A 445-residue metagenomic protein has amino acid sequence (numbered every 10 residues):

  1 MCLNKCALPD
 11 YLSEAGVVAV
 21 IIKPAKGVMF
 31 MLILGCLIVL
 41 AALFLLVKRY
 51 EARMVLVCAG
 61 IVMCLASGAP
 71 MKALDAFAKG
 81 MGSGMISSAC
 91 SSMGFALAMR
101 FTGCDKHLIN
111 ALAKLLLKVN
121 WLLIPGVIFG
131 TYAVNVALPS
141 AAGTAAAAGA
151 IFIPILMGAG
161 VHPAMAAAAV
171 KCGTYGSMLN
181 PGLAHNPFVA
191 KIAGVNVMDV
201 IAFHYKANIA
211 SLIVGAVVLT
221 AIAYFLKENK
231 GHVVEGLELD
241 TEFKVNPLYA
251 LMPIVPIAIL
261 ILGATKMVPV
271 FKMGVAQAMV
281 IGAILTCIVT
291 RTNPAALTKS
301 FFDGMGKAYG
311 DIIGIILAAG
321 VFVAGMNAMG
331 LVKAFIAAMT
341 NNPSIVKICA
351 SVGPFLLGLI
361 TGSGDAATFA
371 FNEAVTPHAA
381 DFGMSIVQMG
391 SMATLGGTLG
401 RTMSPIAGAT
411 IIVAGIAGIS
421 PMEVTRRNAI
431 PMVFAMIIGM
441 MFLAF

Functional and structural regions predicted by a protein language model:
A15, I22-V39, L56, V62-S67 (+4 more regions): Long, contiguous bundles of hydrophobic transmembrane helices that form the permeation core of multi-pass
M29-I33, M81-I86, L112-F129, G158-A166 (+5 more regions): Membrane-interfacial loop-to-helix junctions in multi-pass transporters
L32-C36, M54-V57, W121-F129, G143 (+8 more regions): Hydrophobic alpha-helical transmembrane segments
K48-A52, S83-M85, L97-K106, N135-A147 (+5 more regions): Short helix-coil transition sites and intra-membrane helix breaks within transmembrane domains of multi-pass
M54, A73-K106, A276-V280, I284-L331 (+3 more regions): Core transmembrane alpha-helical segments of multi-pass membrane transporters/permeases
S88-S91, K118-I153, I316-A319, N341-P377 (+3 more regions): Hydrophobic alpha-helical transmembrane segments of multi-pass integral membrane proteins, predominantly secondary
H107-N110, A142-I155, L183-G194, D365-H378 (+1 more regions): Re-entrant/interfacial helical elements at transmembrane boundaries that shape and gate the permeation pathway
I153-L248, A409-F445: Membrane-core helix-loop-helix motifs of multi-pass transport proteins
